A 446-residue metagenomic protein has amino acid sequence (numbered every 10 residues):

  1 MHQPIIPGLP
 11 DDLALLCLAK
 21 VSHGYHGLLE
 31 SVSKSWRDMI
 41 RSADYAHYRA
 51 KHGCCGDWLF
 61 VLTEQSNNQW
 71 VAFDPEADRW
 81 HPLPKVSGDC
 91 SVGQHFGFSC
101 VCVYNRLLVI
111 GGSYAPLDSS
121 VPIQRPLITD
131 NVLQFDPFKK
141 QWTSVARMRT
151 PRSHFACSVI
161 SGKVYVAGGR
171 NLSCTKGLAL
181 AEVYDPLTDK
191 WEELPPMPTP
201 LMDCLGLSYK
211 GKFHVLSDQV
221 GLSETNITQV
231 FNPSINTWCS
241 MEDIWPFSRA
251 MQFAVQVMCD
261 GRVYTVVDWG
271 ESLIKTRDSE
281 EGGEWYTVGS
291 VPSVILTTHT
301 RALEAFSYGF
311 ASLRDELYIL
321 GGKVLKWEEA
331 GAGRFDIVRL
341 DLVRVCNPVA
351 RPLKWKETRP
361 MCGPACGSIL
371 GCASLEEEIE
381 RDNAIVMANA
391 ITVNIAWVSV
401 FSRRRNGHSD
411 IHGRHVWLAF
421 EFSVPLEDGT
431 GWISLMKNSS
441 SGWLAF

Functional and structural regions predicted by a protein language model:
M1-V32: N-terminal Skp1-binding subsegment of the F-box domain
P4-G8, K20, H47-Q65, D89-S113 (+10 more regions): Conserved short beta-strand element of beta-propeller blades
G27-Y45: Short helix-loop-helix/strand-helix junction enriched in hydrophobic and basic residues
E64-G88, D118-R125: Beta-propeller domains
S66, D118-I128, L172-L178, V220-T225 (+2 more regions): Short, solvent-exposed loop/turn segments at conserved positions within beta-propeller repeat blades
W70-A77, L127-K139, L178-T188, N226-N236 (+2 more regions): Beta-propeller blade signature
H81-L83, T143-V145, E192-L194, C239-M241 (+2 more regions): A structural motif specific to WD40 beta-propellers
R277-G407, G413, W432, G442-W443: C-terminal closing repeat unit and adjoining cap/tail of repeat-based domains
